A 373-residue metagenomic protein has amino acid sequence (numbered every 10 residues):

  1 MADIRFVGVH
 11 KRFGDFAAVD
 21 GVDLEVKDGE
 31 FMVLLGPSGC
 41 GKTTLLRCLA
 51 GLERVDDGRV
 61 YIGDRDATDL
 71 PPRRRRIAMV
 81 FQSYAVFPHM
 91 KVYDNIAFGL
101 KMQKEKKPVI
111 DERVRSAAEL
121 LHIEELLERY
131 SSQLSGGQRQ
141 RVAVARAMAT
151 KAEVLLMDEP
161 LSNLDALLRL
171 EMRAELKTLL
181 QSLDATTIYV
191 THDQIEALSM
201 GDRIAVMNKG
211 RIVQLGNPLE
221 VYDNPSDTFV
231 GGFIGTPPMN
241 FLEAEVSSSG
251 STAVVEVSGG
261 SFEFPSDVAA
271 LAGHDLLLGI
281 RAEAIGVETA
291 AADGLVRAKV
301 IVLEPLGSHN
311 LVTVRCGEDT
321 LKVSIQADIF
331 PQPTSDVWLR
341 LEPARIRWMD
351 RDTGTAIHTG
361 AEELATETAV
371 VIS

Functional and structural regions predicted by a protein language model:
R5, E25, Y61, W338-R340: ABC ATPase nucleotide-binding domain
F31, P72-F229: ABC ATPase nucleotide-binding domains
L35-P37: The feature captures the beta-strand-to-loop junction immediately N-terminal to the Walker
T43-L46, V142: ABC ATPase nucleotide-binding domain helices that frame the ATP-binding cleft
A50: Helix-to-loop junction immediately C-terminal to a conserved catalytic motif
G58-D66: Conserved ABC transporter NBD signature motif
P237-F241, S248-S373: Non-catalytic connector elements of ABC transporters
